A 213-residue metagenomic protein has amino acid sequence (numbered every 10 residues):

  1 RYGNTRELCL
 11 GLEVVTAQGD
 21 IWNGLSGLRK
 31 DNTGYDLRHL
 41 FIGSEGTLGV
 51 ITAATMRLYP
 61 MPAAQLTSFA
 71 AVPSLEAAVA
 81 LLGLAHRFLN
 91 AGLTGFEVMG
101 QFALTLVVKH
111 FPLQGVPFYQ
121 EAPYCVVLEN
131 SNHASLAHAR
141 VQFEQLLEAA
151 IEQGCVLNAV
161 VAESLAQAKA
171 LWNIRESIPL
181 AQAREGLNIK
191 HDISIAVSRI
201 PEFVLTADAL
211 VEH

Functional and structural regions predicted by a protein language model:
R1-H213: Noncatalytic alpha-helical scaffold of FAD-dependent oxidoreductases
